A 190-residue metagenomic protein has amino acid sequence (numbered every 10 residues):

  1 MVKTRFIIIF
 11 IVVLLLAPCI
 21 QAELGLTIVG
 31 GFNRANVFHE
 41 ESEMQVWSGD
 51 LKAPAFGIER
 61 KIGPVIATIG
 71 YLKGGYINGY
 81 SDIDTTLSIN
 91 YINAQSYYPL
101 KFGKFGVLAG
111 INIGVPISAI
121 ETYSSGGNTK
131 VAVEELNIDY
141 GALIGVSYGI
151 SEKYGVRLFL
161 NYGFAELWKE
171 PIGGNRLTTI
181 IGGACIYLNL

Functional and structural regions predicted by a protein language model:
M1-G25, L190: Cleavable N-terminal export/targeting peptides
A22-R34: Transmembrane beta-strand segments of Gram-negative outer membrane beta-barrel proteins
F32, N36, P54-G126, Y148-I150 (+3 more regions): Gram-negative (and chloroplast) outer-membrane scaffold detector with strong preference for beta-barrel transmembrane
N33-G57, W168: Surface-exposed strand-loop-strand hairpins of Gram-negative outer-membrane beta-barrel proteins
M44-K52, D82-N90, N128-I138, P171-T179: Replace "Gram-negative outer membrane beta-barrel proteins" with "bacterial and organellar outer membrane beta-barrel
F164-I172: Low-complexity, intrinsically disordered Gly/Pro/Thr-rich segments
